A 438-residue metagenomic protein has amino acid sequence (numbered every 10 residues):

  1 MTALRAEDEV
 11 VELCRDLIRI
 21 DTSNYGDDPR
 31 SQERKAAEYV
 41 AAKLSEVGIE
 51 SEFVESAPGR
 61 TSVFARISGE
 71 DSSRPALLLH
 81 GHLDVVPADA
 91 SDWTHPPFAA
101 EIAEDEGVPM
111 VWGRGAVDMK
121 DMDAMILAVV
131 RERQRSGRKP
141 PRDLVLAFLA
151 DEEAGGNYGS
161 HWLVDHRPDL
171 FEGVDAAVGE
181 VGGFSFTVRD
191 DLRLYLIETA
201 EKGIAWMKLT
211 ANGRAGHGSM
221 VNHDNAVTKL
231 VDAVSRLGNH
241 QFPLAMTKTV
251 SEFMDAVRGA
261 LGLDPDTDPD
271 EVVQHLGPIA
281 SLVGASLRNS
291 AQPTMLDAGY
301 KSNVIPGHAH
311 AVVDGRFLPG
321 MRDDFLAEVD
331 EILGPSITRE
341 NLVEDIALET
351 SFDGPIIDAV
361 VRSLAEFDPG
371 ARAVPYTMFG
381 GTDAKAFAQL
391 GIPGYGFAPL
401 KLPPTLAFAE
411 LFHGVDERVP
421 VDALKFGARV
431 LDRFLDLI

Functional and structural regions predicted by a protein language model:
M1-A90, H308, V312, R322-L326: N-terminal helical capping/dimerization or prosegment-like subdomains of hydrolases acting on amide or phosphate bonds
R74-V145: Active-site metal-coordination/substrate-binding segment of hydrolases, especially metallo-dependent peptidases
L83-V85, F148-Y158, E180-S185, A215 (+1 more regions): Acidic, glycine-rich active-site loops and adjacent beta-strand->loop/helix elements that engage anionic groups
V111-A124, E153, D224, R418-K425: Short, conserved micro-motifs enriched in small and acidic residues
K120-R138, N157-D165, A226-D232, R236: Active-site-proximal alpha-helical scaffold in enzymes
P141-L149, D175-V178, D224, T249 (+1 more regions): Beta-strand segments within the central parallel beta-sheet cores of soluble alpha/beta enzyme folds
D165-G183: A glycine-rich helix N-cap at a beta->alpha junction
G183-D432, D436: Metal-dependent amide/peptide-bond hydrolase catalytic core, centered on the "pita-bread" metallohydrolase fold
